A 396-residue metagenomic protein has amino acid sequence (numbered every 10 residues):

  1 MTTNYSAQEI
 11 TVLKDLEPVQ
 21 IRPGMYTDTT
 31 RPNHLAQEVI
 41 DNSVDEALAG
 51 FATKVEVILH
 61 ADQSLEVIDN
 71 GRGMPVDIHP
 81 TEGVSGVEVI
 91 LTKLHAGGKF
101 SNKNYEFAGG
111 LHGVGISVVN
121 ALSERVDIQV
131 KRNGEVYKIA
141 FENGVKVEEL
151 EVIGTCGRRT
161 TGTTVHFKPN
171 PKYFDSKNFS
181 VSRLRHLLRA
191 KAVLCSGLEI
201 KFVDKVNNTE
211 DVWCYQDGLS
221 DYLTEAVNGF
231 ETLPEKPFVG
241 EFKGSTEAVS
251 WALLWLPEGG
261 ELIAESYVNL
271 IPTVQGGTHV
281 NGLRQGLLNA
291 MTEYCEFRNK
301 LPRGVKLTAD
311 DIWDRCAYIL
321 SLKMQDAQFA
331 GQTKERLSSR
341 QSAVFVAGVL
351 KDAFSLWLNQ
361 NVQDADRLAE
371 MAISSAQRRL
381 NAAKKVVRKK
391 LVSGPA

Functional and structural regions predicted by a protein language model:
M1-I40, V89-L91: Bergerat-fold GHKL ATPase/HATPase_c domain
M1-Q8, Q37, D45-L48, A52-N70 (+7 more regions): GHKL-family ATPase ATP-binding module
M25-R31, P75-T81, F174, P272-Q275 (+1 more regions): Flexible beta-alpha connector loops of hexameric P-loop NTPases
R31, E82-S85, V114, T278: A generic structural signal for residues located within well-ordered alpha-helices of large catalytic or ligand-binding
D77-G97: Short conserved segment of the HATPase_c
